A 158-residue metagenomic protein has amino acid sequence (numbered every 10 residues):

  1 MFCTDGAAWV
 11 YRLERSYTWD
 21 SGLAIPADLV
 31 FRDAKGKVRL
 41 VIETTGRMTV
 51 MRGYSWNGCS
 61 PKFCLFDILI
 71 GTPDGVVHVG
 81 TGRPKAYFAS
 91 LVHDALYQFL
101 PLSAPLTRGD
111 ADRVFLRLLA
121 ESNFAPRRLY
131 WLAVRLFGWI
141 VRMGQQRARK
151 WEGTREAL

Functional and structural regions predicted by a protein language model:
M1-L158: Extended terminal accessory/targeting regions
